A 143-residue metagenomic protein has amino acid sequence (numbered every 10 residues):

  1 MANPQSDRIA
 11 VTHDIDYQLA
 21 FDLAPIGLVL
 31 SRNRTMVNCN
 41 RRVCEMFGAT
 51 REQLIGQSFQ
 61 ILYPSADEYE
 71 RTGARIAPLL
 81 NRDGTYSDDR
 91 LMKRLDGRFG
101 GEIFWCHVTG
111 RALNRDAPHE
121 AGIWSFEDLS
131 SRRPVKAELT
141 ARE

Functional and structural regions predicted by a protein language model:
A2-P4, P118-S130: PAS-family sensory domains
I9-D16, R133-E143: Sensory-domain boundary/capping and coupling elements
V11-N33: Sensory modules in modular signal-transduction proteins
S31, E52, R98-G100, H107-I123: Short loop/turn elements at sensory-signaling interfaces that couple input to output
M36-N38, I103: Conserved hydrophobic beta-strand signature of PAS-family and PAS-like sensory domains
V43-I55: PAS/PAS-like sensory domain cap-loop motif
Q53-D67: PAS-family sensory/regulatory domains
A66-R94, R98: Terminal output helix/cap of sensory domains in signal transduction proteins
